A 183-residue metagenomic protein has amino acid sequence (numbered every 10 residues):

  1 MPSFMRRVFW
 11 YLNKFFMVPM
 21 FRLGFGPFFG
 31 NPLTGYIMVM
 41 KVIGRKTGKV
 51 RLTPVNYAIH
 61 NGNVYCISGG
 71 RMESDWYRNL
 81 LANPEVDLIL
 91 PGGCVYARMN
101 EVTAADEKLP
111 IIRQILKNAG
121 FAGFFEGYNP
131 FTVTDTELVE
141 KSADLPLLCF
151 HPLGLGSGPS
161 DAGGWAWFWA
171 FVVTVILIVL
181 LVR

Functional and structural regions predicted by a protein language model:
M1-F15, V39-K46, G92-A105: N-terminal short leaders/motifs
M1-Y36, G120-A143, W169-L177: Alpha-helical membrane-targeting segments
P19, T47-K49, D87, D106-L109 (+1 more regions): A broad, structure-centric signal for solvent-exposed, well-ordered loop/edge residues that line or flank functional
L23-P27, V39-K41, G62, G70-M72 (+2 more regions): Short secondary-structure boundary micro-motifs
G35-G70: Short beta-strand segments
R71-H151: Short, structured beta-strand-loop surface elements
P152-G156: Cytosolic juxtamembrane amphipathic/interface segments immediately preceding and feeding into a transmembrane helix
S157-R183: C-terminal single-pass membrane-anchor helix
